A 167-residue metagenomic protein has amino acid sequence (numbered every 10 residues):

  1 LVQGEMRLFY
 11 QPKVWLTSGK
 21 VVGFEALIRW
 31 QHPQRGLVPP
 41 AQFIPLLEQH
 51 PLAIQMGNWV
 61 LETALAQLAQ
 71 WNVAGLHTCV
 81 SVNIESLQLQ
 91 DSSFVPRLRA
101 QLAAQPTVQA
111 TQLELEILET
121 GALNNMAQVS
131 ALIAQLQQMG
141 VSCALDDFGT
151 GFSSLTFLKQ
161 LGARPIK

Functional and structural regions predicted by a protein language model:
L1-L46, N83, E116, L145: Active-site core of bacterial EAL-family cyclic-dinucleotide phosphodiesterase domains
V2, N72, Q137: Anion (oxyanion) recognition and catalysis
R7, H77, S142: Residue-level detector of anion-binding/catalytic polar loops
W15-E25, H50-Q128: Catalytic core of bacterial c-di-GMP phosphodiesterases, primarily the EAL and HD-GYP domains, capturing alpha-helical
S18, Q42, Q70, Q135 (+1 more regions): Well-formed, non-transmembrane alpha-helical positions, independent of function
G23, Q101-K167: The catalytic core of metal-dependent phosphodiesterases that act on cyclic dinucleotides
P39, E48, M56, N124 (+1 more regions): A generic structural signal for residues located within well-ordered alpha-helices of large catalytic or ligand-binding
Q42, L46, T63, N83-S86 (+3 more regions): Cyclic nucleotide signaling catalytic output domains
